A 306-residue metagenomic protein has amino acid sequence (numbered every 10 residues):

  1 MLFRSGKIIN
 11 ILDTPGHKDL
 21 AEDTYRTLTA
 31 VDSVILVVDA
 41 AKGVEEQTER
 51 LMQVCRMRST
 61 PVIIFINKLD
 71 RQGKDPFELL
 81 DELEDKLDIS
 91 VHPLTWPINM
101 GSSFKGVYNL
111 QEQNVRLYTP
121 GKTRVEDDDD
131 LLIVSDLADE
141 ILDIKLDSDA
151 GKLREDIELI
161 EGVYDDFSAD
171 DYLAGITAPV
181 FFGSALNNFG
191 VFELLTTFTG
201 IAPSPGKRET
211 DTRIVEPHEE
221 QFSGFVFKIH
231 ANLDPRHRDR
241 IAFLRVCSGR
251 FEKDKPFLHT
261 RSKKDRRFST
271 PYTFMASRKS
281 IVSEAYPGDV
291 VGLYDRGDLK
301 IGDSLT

Functional and structural regions predicted by a protein language model:
M1-T306: Structural and coupling elements of P-loop NTPases
